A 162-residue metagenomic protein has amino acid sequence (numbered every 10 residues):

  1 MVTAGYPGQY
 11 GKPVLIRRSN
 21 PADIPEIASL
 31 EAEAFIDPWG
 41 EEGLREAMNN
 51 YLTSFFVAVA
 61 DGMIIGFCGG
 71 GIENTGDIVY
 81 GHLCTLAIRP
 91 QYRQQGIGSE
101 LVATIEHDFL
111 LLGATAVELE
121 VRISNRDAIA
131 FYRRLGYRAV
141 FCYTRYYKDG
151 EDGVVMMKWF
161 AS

Functional and structural regions predicted by a protein language model:
V2-T3, Q9-Y10, R18-Q91, V102-T104 (+2 more regions): Acetyl-CoA-dependent GNAT
V2-Y6, T115, R122-R126, L135 (+1 more regions): C-terminal "cap" of GNAT-fold acetyltransferases
W39, I78, G96, D127 (+1 more regions): Residues that form or flank phosphate/diphosphate-binding pockets in enzymes that use nucleotide phosphates
L44, C142-Y143: Short beta-alpha junctions and helix-cap segments that line functional grooves
M48, L110, D127, D149-G150: Short secondary-structure boundary/hinge segments and terminal tails
T75, Y143-T144: Short, Lys/Arg-rich nucleic-acid/phosphate-binding segment
T85, R89-A103, L110-L112, A116 (+3 more regions): Conserved glycine-rich acetyl-CoA-binding loop
